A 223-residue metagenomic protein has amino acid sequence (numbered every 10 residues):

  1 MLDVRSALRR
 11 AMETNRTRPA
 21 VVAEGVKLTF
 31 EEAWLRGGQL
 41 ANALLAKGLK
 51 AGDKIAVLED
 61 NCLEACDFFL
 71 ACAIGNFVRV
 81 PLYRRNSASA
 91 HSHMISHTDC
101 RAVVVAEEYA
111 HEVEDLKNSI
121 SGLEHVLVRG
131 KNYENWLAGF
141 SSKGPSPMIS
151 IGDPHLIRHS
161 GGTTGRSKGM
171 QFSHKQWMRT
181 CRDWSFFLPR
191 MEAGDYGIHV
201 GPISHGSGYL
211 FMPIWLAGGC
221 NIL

Functional and structural regions predicted by a protein language model:
A7-T29: AMP-dependent adenylate-forming
V26, A41-N86, V200-G201: Conserved AMP-binding/adenylate-forming
L44-L49, K143-G152, I157-V200, G206-L210 (+1 more regions): Conserved adenylate-forming
E59, L82-Y83, A106, E124-K131: Short beta-strand elements of ligand-binding domains
L70-G75, H97, H205, W215-A217: Short hydrophobic alpha-helices that are characteristic scaffold elements of the AMP-binding
N86-D115, T180-I198: Conserved ATP-dependent adenylate/AMP-binding module captured primarily in the ANL superfamily
A110-P154, G161, R166, M178: ANL superfamily adenylate-forming
